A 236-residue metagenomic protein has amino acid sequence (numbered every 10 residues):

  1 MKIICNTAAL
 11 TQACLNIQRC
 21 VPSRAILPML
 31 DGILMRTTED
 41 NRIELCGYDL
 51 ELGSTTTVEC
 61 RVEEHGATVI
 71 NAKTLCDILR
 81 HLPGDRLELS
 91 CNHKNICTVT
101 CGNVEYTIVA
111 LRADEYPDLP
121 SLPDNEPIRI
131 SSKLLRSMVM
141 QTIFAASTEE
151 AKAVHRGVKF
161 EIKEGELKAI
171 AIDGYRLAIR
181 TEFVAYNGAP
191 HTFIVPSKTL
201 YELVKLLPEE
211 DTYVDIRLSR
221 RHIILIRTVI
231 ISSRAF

Functional and structural regions predicted by a protein language model:
M1-F236: Structural preference for solvent-exposed beta-strand-turn elements and adjacent flexible terminal/loop segments within
